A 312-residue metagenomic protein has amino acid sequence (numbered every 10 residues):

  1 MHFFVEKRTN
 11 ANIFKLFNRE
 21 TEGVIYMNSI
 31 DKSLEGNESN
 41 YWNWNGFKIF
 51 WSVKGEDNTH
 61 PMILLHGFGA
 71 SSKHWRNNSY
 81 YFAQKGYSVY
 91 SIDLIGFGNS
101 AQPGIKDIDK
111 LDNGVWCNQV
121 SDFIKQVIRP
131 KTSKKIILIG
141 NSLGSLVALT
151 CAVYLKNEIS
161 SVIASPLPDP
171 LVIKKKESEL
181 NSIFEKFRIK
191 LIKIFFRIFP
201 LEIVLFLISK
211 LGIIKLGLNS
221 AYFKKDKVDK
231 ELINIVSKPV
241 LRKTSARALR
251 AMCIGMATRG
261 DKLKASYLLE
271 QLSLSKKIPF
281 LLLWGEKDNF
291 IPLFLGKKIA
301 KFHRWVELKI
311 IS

Functional and structural regions predicted by a protein language model:
W42-F47, S52, Q84, L94-L143: Active-site loop/oxyanion-hole signature of alpha/beta-hydrolase fold enzymes
F47-Q102: Conserved HGGG/HGGXW glycine-rich cap/lid loop of the alpha/beta-hydrolase fold
I49, I173, P200-L274: Conserved alpha/beta-hydrolase catalytic His-Asp/Glu region
L65-G67, N141, W284: The conserved beta1-alpha1 loop
K134-E179: Conserved hydrolase catalytic core segment
L232, P292-K301: Short alpha-helix in the alpha/beta-hydrolase fold that links the catalytic acid
R259, K287-I291: Acidic catalytic loop of the alpha/beta-hydrolase fold
S275-K276, L282-W284: Short beta-strand/loop motif that positions the catalytic acidic residue of the alpha/beta-hydrolase fold
